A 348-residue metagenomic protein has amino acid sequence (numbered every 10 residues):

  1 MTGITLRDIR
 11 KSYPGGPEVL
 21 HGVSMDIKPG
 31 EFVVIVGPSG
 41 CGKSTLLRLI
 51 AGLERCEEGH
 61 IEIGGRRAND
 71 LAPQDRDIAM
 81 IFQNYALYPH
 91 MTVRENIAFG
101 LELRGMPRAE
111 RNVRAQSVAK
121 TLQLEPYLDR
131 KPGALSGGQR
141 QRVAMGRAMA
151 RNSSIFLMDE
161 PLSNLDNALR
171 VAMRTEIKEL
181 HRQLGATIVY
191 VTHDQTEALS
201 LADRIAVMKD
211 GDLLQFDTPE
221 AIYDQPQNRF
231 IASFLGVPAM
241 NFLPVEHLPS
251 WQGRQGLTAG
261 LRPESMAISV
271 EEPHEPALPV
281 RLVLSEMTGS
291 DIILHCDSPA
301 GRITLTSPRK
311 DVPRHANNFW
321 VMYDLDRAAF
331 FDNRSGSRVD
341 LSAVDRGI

Functional and structural regions predicted by a protein language model:
M1-L6, R10-G22, R55, L71-D75 (+2 more regions): A short, flexible loop at the N-terminus of ABC-type nucleotide-binding domains that lies
T5, D26, E62, W320-M322: ABC ATPase nucleotide-binding domain
V23-V34: Pre-Walker A (P-loop) beta-loop-beta motif of ABC nucleotide-binding domains
V36-P38: The feature captures the beta-strand-to-loop junction immediately N-terminal to the Walker
A51: Helix-to-loop junction immediately C-terminal to a conserved catalytic motif
G59-R67: Conserved ABC transporter NBD signature motif
P73-N228: ABC ATPase nucleotide-binding domains
P238, P249-I348: Non-catalytic connector elements of ABC transporters
